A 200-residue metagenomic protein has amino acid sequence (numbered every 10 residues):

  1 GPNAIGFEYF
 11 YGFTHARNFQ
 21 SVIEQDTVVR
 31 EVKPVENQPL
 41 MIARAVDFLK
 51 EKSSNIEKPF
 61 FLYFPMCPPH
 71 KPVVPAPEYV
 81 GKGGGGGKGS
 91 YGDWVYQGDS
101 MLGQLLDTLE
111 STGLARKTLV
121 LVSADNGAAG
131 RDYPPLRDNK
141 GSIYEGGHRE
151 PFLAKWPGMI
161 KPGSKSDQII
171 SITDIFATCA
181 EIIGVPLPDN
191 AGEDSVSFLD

Functional and structural regions predicted by a protein language model:
G1-F60, P65-P77: Formylglycine-dependent
G1-G6, P72-P75, G83-G87, D107-M159 (+1 more regions): Histidine-centered active-site microenvironments of extracellular/periplasmic hydrolases and transferases
I5, P39-A43, G89, Y96-G103 (+2 more regions): A structural signal for well-ordered alpha-helical segments within the folded catalytic domains of diverse enzymes
E8-Y11, V46-K50, D99, L106 (+4 more regions): Non-transmembrane alpha-helical segments in soluble domains of secreted/periplasmic/extracellular proteins
Y9-G12, F60-P65, Y96, L119-S123 (+3 more regions): Structural recognition of the beta-strand scaffold that forms the well-ordered cores of secreted hydrolase catalytic
A16-F19, C67-K71, M101, N126-A129 (+1 more regions): Solvent-exposed loop/turn segments at secondary-structure junctions within structured extracellular/periplasmic domains
L40-S53, P77-T118: A long, amphipathic alpha-helix that forms part of the scaffold/cap immediately adjacent to metal-dependent active
R116, G163-D200: Polar, surface-exposed loop/tail segments that function as active-site lids or cofactor/substrate-recognition elements
